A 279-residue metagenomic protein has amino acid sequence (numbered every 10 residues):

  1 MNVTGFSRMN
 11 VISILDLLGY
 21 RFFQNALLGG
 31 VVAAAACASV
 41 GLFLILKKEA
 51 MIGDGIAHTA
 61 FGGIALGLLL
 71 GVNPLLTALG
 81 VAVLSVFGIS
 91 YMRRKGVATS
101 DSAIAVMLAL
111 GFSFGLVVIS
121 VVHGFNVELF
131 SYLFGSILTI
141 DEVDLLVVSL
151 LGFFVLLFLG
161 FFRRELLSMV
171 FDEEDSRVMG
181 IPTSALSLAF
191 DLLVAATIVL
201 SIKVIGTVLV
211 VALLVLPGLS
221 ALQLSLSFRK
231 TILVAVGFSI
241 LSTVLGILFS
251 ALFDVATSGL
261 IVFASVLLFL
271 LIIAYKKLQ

Functional and structural regions predicted by a protein language model:
N10-N25, I104-R164: Transmembrane helix-bundle core of multi-pass membrane transporters and related energy-transducing complexes
S13, L133, I137, I240 (+1 more regions): C-terminal binding/interaction regions
A26-G29, P74-A82, D101-A105, S149 (+2 more regions): Loop-to-transmembrane alpha-helix initiation sites
L42-F125, A221-L233, S250-L252, K276-L278: Short loop segments and helix-boundary regions at transmembrane helix junctions of multi-pass inner-membrane proteins
T59-L69, M107-V118, T139, T183-S187 (+3 more regions): Small-residue-rich segments of transmembrane alpha-helices in multi-pass membrane proteins, especially helix faces
L157-F190: Membrane-helix/interface signature in polytopic inner-membrane proteins
R164-E165, A274-Q279: Membrane-interface capping segments at transmembrane-helix boundaries
V208-G259: Transmembrane alpha-helical segments in multi-pass inner-membrane proteins
